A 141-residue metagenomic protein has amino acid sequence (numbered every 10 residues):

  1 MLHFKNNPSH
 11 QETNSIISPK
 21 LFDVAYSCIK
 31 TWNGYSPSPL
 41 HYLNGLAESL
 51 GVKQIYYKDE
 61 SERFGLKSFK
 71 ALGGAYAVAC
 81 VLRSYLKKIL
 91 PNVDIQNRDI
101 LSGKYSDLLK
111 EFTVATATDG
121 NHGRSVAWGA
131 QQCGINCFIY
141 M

Functional and structural regions predicted by a protein language model:
M1-M141: PLP-dependent amino-acid enzyme catalytic core
